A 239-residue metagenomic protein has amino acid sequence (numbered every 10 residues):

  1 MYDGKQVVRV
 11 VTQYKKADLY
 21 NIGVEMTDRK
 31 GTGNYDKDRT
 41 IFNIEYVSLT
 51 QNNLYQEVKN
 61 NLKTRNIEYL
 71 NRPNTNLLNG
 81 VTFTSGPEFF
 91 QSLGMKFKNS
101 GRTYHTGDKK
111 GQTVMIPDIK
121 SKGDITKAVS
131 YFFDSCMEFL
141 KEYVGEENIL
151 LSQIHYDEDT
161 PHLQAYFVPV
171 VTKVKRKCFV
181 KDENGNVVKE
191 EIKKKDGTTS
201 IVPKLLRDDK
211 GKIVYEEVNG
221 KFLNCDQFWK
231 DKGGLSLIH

Functional and structural regions predicted by a protein language model:
M1-I238: N-terminal nicking endonuclease/strand-transfer module with a His-rich metal-binding environment and a catalytic Tyr
